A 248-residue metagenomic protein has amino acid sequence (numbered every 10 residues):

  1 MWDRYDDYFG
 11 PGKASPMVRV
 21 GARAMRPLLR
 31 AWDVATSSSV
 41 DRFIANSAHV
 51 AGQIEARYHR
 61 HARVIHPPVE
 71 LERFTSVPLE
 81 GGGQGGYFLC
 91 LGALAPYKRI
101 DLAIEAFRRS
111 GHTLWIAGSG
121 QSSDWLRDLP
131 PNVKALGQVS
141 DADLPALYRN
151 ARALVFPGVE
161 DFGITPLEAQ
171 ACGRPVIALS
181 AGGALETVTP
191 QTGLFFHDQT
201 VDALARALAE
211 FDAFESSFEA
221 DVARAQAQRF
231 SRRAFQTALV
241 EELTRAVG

Functional and structural regions predicted by a protein language model:
P11-F43, A51-G52: Membrane-proximal helix-turn-helix segments that form the acceptor-binding/catalytic region of lipid-linked
G52, A56, R63, V69-Q84: Acidic anion/phosphate-binding donor-loop and adjacent secondary structure in glycosyltransferase catalytic cores
S76-K98, I104-W115: Conserved donor-binding/catalytic core segment of Leloir-type glycosyltransferases
S123-A142, A146: Nucleotide-activated donor-binding/catalytic signature segment of Leloir-type glycosyltransferases, i.e., the conserved
G137, P190-D202, A209-S216: Conserved acidic donor-binding segment of nucleotide-sugar-dependent glycosyltransferases
R149-D161, R174: Acidic donor-binding loop of glycosyltransferase active sites
P175-L179: Short hydrophobic beta-strand element within catalytic cores of glycosyltransferases and related nucleotide-activated
Q199, S216-T244: A charged, aromatic-enriched C-terminal amphipathic alpha-helix characteristic of glycosyltransferases across folds
